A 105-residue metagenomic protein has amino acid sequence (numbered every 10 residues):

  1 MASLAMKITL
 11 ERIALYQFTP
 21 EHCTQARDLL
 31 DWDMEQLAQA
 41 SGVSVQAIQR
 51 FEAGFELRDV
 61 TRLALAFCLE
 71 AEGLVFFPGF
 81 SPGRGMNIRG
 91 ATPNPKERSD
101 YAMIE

Functional and structural regions predicted by a protein language model:
M1-L15, A66, F76-E105: N-terminal flexible/basic segments that precede or flank functional cores
T19-H22, T61: N-terminal positioning helix adjacent to the helix-turn-helix/winged-helix DNA-binding module
E21-Q36: Short basic helix-loop element that most often maps to the first helix and adjoining turn of HTH DNA-binding modules
Q25, Q39, R50, F67: DNA-binding alpha-helical recognition surfaces that contact promoter or target DNA
W32, V43, L74: Short glycine/serine/threonine/alanine-rich loop segments
G42-L57: Recognition helix of helix-turn-helix/homeodomain-like DNA-binding domains that insert into the DNA major groove
D59-F77: DNA major-groove recognition helix of helix-turn-helix/homeodomain DNA-binding modules
